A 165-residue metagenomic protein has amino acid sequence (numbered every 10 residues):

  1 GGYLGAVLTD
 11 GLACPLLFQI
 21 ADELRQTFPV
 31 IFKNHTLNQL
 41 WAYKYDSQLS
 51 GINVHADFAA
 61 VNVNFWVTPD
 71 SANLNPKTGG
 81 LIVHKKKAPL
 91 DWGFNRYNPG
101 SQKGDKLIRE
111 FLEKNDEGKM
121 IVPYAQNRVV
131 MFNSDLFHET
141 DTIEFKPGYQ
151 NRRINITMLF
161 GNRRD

Functional and structural regions predicted by a protein language model:
G1-V129, D135, E139-D165: Fe(II)/2-oxoglutarate oxygenase catalytic core
